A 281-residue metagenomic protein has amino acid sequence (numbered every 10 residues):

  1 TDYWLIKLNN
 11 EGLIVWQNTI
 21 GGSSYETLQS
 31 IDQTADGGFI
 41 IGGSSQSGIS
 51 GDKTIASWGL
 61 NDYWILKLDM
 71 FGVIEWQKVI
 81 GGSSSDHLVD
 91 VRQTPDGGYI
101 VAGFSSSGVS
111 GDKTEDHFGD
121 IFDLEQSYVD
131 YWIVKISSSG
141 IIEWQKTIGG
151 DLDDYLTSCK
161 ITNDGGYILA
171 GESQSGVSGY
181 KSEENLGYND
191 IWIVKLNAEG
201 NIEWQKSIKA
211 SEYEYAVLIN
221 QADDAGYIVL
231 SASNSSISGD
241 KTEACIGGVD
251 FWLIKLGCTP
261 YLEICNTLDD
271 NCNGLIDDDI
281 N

Functional and structural regions predicted by a protein language model:
T1-I264, D269-I276: A sequence-level/structural motif corresponding to short, flexible coil/turn segments enriched in small polar residues
D279-N281: Basic, amphipathic juxtamembrane/active-site segments that coordinate anionic phosphate or diphosphate groups
